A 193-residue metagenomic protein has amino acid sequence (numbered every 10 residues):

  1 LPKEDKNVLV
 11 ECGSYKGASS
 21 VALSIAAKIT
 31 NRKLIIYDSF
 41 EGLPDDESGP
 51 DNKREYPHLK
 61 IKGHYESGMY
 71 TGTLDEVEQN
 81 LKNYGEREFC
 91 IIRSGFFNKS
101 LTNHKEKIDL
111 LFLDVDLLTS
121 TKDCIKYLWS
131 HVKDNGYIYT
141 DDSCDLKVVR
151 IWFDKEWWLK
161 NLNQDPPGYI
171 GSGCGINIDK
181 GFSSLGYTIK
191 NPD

Functional and structural regions predicted by a protein language model:
P2-D193: S-adenosylmethionine/decaboxylated-SAM
